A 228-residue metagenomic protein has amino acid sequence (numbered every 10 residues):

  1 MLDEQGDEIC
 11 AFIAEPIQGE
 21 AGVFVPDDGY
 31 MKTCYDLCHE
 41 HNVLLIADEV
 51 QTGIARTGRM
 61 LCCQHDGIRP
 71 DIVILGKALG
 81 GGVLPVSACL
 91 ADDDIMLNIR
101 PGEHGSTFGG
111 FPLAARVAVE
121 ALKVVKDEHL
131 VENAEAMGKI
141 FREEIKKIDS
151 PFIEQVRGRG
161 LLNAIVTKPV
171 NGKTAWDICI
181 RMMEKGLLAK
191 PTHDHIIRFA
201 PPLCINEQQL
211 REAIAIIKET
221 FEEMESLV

Functional and structural regions predicted by a protein language model:
M1-V228: Conserved N-terminal phosphate-binding loop of PLP-dependent enzymes in the Aspartate aminotransferase
